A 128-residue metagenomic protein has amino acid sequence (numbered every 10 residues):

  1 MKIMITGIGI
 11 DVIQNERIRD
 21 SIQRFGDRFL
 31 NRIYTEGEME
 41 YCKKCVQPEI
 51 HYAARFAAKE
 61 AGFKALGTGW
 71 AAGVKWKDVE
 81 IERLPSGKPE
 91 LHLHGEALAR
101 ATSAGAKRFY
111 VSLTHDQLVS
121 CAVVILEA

Functional and structural regions predicted by a protein language model:
M1-A128: Core catalytic alpha/beta fold that binds nucleotide/phospho-ligands
